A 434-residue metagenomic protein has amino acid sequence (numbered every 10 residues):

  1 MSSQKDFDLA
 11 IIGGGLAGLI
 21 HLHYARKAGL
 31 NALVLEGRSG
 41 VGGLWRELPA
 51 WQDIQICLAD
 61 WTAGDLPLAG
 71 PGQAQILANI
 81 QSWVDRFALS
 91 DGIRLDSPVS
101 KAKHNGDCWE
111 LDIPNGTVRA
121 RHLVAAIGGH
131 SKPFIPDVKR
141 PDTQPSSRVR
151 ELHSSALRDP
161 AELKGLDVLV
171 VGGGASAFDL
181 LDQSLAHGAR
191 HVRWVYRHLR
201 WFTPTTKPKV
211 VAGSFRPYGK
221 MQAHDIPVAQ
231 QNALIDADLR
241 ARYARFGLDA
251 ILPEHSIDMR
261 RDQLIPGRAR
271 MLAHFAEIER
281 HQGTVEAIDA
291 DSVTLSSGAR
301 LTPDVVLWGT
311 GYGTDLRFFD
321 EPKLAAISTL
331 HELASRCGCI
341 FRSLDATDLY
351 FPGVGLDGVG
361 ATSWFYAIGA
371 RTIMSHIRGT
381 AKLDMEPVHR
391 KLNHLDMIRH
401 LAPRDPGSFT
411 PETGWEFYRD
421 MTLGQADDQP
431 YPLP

Functional and structural regions predicted by a protein language model:
S2-L44, L68-R200, T206, G219-L383 (+2 more regions): Flavin (primarily FAD) cofactor-binding/catalytic cores of flavoenzymes
S39-A63, F202-Y218: Conserved N-terminal glycine-rich FAD pyrophosphate-binding loop of Rossmann-like flavoproteins
K382-L392: Polar, surface-exposed loop/tail segments that function as active-site lids or cofactor/substrate-recognition elements
H394-G414: Glycine-rich phosphate/pyrophosphate-binding loop and the adjoining helix
